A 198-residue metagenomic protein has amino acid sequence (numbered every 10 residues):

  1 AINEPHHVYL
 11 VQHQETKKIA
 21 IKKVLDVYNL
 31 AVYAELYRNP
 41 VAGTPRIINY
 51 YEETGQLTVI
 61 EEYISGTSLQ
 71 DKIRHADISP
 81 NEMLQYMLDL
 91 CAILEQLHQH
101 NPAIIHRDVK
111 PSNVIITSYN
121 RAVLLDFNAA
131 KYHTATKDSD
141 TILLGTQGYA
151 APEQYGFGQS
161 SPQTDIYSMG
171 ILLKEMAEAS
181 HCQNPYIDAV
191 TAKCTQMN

Functional and structural regions predicted by a protein language model:
I2-A34: ATP-binding glycine-rich loop module of kinase domains
P40-Y50: Conserved HxN/HPN-centered segment at the entrance to the catalytic loop of eukaryotic protein kinase-like domains
T54-S68: Conserved short submotifs of the Hanks-type protein kinase catalytic core that shape the nucleotide-binding pocket
L69-I78: AlphaC helix of the protein kinase catalytic domain
H98-I116: Catalytic-loop of the protein kinase fold
S139-E153: Conserved activation segment of eukaryotic-like protein kinases, specifically the C-terminal portion of the activation
D165: Conserved catalytic-loop aspartate of Hanks-type protein kinases
